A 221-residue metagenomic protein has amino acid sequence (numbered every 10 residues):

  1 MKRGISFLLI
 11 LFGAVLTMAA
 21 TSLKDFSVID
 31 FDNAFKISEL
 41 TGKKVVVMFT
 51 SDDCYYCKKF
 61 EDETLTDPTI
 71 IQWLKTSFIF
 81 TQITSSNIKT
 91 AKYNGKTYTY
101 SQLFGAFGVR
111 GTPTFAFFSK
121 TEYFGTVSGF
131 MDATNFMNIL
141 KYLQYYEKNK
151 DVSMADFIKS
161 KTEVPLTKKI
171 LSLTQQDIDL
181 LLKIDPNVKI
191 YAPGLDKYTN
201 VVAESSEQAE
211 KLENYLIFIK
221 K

Functional and structural regions predicted by a protein language model:
M1-L23: Bacterial Sec-dependent N-terminal signal peptides
T21-L23, M137-K221: Non-globular targeting/processing and membrane-anchoring segments
K24-I29, I70-Y98: Thiol-based oxidoreductase modules, predominantly thioredoxin-like and allied folds used for disulfide exchange
F26-V45: A short beta-strand-turn-helix
L40-Y55, F80: Short active-site neighborhood of thiol/selenol oxidoreductases, capturing the structured segment around
S51-Y56, T64, S85-T90, E122-Y123: Solvent-exposed loop/turn segments at secondary-structure junctions within structured extracellular/periplasmic domains
K58-K75: Typically the conserved alpha-helix immediately C-terminal to a functionally engaged Cys/Sec in thioredoxin-like
E63, G105-D151: Non-catalytic, surface beta->alpha helical segment in thiol-disulfide oxidoreductase systems
